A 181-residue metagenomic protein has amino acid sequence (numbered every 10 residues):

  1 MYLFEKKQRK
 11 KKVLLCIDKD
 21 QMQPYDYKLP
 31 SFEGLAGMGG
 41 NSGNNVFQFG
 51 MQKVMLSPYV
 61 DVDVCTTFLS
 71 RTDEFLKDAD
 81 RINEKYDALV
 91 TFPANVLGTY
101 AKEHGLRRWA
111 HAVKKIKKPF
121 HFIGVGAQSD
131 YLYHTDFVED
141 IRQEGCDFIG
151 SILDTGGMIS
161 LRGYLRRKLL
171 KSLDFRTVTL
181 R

Functional and structural regions predicted by a protein language model:
Y2-M158, Y164-R181: Aromatic- and Gly/Pro-rich donor/ligand-binding loops that form nucleotide- or phosphate-bearing donor binding pockets
